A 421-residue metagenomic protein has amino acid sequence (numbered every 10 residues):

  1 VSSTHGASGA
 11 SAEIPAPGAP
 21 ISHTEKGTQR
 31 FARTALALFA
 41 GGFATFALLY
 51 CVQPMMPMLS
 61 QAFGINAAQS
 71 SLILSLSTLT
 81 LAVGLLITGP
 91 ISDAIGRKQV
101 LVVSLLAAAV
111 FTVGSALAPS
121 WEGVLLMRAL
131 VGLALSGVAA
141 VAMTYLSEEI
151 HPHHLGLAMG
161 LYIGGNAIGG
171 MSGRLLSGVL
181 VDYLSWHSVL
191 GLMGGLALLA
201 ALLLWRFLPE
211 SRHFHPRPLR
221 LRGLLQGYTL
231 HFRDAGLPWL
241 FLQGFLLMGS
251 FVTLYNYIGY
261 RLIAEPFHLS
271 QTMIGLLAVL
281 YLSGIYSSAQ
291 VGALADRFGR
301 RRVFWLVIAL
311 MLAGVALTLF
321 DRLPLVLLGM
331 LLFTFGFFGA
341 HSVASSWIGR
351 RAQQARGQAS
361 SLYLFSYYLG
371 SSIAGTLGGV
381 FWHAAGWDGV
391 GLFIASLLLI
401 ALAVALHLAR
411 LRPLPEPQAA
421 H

Functional and structural regions predicted by a protein language model:
I21-T28, P209-F241: Juxtamembrane intracellular "pre-TM" segments in multi-pass secondary transporters
G64, G96, L117-G123, H151 (+1 more regions): Helix-breaking motifs and short loop linkers at transmembrane-helix boundaries and internal kinks in secondary membrane
V83-E122: Conserved MFS/SLC helix-loop-helix module at the cytosolic interface between two early adjacent transmembrane helices
Q99-V113, R302-A316, A395: Structural signature of the two symmetry-related core transmembrane helices
A107, F111-G114, E122-L130, P324-L332: Paired small-residue
G123, P152, L161-L208: Helix-loop-helix hairpin linking two adjacent transmembrane segments in secondary transporters
M127-N166: Cytoplasmic helix-loop-helix junction between adjacent transmembrane helices in 12-TM secondary transporters
R301-A344: C-terminal transmembrane helical hairpin of 12-TM major facilitator-type secondary transporters
